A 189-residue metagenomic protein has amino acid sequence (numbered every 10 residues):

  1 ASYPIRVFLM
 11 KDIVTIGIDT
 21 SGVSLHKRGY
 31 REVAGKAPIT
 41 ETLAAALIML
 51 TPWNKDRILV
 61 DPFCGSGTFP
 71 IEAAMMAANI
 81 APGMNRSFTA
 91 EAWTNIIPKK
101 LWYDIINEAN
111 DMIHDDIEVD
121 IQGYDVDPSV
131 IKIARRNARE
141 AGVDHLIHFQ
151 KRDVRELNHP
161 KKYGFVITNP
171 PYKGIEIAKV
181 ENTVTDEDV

Functional and structural regions predicted by a protein language model:
A1-Y30: Non-catalytic substrate-recognition/targeting regions of SAM-dependent transferases
G17, I167-T168: Non-cysteine beta-strand/loop elements that form the S-adenosyl-L-methionine
K27-R31, I177-V180: Short acidic, glycine/proline-rich loop/turn micro-motifs
G29-I39: Class I SAM-dependent methyltransferase Rossmann-like catalytic core, especially the SAM/SAH-binding loop
I39, L43-N158: Conserved S-adenosyl-L-methionine
N137, T168-I175: Amphipathic alpha-helical repeat scaffolds
R155-I167: A short acidic, Gly/Pro-enriched loop at the edge of an enzyme's catalytic core that lines a small-molecule cofactor
V180-V189: Glycine-rich S-adenosyl-L-methionine
